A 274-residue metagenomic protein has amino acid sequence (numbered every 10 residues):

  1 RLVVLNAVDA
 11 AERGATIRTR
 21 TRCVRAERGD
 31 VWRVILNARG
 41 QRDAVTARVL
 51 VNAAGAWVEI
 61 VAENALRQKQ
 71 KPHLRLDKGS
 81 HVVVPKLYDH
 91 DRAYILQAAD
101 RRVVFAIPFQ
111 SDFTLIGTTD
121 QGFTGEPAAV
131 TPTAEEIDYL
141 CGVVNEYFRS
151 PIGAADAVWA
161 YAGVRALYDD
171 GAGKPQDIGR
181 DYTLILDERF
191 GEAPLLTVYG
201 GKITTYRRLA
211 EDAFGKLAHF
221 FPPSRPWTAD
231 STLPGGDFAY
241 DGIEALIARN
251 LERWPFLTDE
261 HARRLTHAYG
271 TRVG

Functional and structural regions predicted by a protein language model:
R1-L5, D9, E63-I116, Q121-G274: C-terminal catalytic lobe of FAD-dependent flavoproteins
R1-V49, R207-R208: Helical element adjacent to the flavin cofactor pocket in flavoenzyme catalytic cores
A11-R13, W57, N250: Residue-level recognition of alpha-helix termini/interfacial anchor residues
D30, A54, K86: Residues that line or immediately flank small-molecule/substrate-binding pockets and catalytic motifs
R33, N52, D112-L115: Short hydrophobic/aromatic-rich motifs at helix boundaries and adjacent loops
V45-G55, V144: Short hydrophobic core segments
V58-A62: Hydrophobic packing residues within well-ordered alpha-helices of enzyme cores
